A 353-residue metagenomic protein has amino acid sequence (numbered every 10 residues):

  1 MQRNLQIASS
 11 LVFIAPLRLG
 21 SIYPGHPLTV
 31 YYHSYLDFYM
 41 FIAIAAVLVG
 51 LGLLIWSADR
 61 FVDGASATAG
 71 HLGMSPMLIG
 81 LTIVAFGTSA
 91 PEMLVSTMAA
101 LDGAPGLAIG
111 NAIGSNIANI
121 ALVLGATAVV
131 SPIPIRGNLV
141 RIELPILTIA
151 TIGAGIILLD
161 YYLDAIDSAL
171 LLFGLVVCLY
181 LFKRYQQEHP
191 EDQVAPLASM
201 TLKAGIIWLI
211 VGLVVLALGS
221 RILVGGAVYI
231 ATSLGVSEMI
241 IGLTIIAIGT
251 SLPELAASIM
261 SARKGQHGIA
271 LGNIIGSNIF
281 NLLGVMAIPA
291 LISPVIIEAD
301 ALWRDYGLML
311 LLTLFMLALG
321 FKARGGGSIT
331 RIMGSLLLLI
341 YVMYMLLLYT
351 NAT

Functional and structural regions predicted by a protein language model:
M1-F38: N-terminal amphipathic/basic-hydrophobic helices that include classical n-h-c signal peptides and signal-anchor
P27-T353: Hydrophobic alpha-helical segments, chiefly the membrane-spanning helices and signal/signal-anchor peptides
